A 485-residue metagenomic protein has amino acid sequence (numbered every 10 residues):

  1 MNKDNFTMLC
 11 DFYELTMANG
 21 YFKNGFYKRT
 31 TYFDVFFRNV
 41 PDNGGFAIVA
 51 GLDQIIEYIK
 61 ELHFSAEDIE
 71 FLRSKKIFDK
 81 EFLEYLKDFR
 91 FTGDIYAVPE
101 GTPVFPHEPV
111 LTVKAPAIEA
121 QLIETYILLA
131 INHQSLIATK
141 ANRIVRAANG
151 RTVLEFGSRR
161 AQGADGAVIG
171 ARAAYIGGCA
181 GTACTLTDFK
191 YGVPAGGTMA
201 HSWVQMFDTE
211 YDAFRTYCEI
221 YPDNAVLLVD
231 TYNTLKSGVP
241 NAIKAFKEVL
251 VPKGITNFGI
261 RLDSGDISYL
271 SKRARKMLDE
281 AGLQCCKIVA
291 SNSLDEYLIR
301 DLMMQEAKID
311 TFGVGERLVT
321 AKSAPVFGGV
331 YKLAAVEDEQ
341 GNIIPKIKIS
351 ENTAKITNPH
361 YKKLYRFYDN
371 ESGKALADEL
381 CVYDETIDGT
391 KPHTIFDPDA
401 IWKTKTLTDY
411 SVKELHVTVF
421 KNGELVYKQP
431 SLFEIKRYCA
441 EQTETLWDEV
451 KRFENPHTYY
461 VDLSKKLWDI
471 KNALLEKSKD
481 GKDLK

Functional and structural regions predicted by a protein language model:
M1-R29, F33, R38, N43-G44 (+1 more regions): Gly/Ser/Thr/Ala-enriched C-terminal appendages of enzymes
M1-Y32, N39-P41, I77-F78, L83-T92 (+8 more regions): Buried, small/hydrophobic-residue-enriched core segments of structured protein domains
T31-K87: N-terminal, Lys/Arg-enriched amphipathic/low-complexity engagement segments that precede the first folded domain
E57-E61, A97-P99, V104: An N-terminal, globular interaction/scaffold subdomain
E70-F71, T139-R143, G157, K451-H457: Short coil/turn segments at secondary-structure boundaries
I95-G101, Y410-L415: Short acidic, Pro/Gly- and aromatic-enriched capping/linker segments at domain boundaries
G196, I260, I288, D310-F312: Hydrophobic residues within beta-strands of alpha/beta enzymes
